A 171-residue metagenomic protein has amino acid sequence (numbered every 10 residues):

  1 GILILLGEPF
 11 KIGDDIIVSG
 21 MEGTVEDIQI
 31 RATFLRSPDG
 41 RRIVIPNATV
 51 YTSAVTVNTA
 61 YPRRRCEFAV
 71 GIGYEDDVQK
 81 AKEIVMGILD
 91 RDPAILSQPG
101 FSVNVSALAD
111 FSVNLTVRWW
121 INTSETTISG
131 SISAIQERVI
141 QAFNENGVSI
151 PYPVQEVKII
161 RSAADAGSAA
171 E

Functional and structural regions predicted by a protein language model:
L3-G100, R118-W120: Soluble accessory domains appended to multi-pass membrane transport proteins
V57-N58, I72, D76, M86 (+1 more regions): Solvent-exposed, non-transmembrane regulatory segments of membrane-associated proteins
